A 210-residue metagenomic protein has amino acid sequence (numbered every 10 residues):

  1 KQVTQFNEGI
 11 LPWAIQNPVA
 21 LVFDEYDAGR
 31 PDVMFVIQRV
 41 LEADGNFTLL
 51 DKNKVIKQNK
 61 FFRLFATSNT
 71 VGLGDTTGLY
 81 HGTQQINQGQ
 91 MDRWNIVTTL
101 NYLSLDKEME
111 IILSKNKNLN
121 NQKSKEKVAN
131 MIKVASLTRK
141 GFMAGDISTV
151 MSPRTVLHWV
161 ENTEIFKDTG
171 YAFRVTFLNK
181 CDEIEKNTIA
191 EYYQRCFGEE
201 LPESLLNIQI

Functional and structural regions predicted by a protein language model:
K1-I210: C-terminal regulatory/interaction module of P-loop NTP-utilizing enzymes
